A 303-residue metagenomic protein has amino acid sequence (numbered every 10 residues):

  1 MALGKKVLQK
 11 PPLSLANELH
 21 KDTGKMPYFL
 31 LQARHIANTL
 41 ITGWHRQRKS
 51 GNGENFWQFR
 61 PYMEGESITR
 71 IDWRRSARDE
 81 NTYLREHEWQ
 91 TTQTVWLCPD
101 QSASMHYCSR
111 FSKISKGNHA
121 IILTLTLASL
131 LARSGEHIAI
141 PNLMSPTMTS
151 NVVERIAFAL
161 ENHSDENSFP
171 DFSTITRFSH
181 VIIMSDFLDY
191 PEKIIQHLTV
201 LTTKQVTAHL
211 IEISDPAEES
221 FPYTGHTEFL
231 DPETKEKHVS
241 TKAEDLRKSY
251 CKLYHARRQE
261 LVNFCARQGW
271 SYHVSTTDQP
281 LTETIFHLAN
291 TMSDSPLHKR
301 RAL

Functional and structural regions predicted by a protein language model:
A2-R48, F56, P61-T69, R75 (+1 more regions): Exposed, interaction-prone extracellular/peripheral surfaces
